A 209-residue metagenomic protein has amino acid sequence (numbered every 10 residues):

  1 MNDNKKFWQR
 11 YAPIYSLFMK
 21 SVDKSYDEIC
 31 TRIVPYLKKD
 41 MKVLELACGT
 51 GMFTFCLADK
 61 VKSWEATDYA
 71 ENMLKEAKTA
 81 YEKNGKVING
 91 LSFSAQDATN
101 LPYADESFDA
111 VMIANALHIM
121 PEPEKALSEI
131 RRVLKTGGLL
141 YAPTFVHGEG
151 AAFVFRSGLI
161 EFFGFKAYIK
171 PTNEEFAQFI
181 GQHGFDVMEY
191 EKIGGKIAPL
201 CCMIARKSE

Functional and structural regions predicted by a protein language model:
M1-K39, M52, E76, K83-G85 (+5 more regions): Conserved class I S-adenosyl-L-methionine
N2, F18-V22, Y141-P199: C-terminal alpha-helical "lid/dimerization" subdomain adjacent to the S-adenosyl-L-methionine
I33, L57, I130: Class I S-adenosylmethionine-dependent transferase superfamily signal
K42, G138-L139: Short glycine-centered segments of the SAM/dcSAM-binding site in methyltransferase folds
L44-N100: Class I SAM-dependent methyltransferase SAM/SAH-binding core
T99-A110: A short acidic, Gly/Pro-enriched loop at the edge of an enzyme's catalytic core that lines a small-molecule cofactor
A110-E122: A short SAM/SAH-binding and catalytic strip from SAM-dependent methyltransferases
E124-T136: A short glycine-rich, Lys/Arg-flanked "PGG" loop and its adjoining helix->strand segment in the class I
